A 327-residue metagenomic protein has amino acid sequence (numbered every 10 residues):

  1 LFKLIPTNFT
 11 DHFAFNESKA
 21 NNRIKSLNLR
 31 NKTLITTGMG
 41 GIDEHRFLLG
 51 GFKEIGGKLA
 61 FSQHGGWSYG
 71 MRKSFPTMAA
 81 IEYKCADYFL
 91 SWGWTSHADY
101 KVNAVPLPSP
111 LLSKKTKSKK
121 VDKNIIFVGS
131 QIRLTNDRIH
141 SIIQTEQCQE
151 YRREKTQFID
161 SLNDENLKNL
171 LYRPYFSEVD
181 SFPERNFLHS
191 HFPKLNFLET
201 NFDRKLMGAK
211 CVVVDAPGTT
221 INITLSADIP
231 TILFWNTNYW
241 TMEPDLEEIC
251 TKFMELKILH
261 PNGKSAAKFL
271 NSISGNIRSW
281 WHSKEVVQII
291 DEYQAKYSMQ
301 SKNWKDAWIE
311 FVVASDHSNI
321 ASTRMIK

Functional and structural regions predicted by a protein language model:
L1-P108, I221: Active-site and donor-binding regions of nucleotide-sugar-utilizing enzymes
N16-N21, E44-R46, I143-L162, W304-W308: Well-ordered, non-membrane alpha-helical segments in soluble/globular domains
L27, E82, R204-L206, C250: Structural alpha-helical scaffold elements that stabilize or flank donor/cofactor-binding regions in carbohydrate
D43-H45, Y69-M71, T95-K101, T135-N136 (+2 more regions): Short, charged/polar "capping" segments at the starts of alpha-helices and the immediately preceding loops
C85, Y100-P106, K120, H189-S190 (+2 more regions): Catalytic binding pocket for nucleotide-activated donors in carbohydrate/polymer assembly enzymes
A104-F187: Conserved catalytic-core segment of nucleotide-activated headgroup transferases in glycan assembly
K168-N222, S226-A227, T237-N238: Donor nucleotide-activated moiety binding/catalytic core segment of transferases that use nucleotide-activated donors
A295-K327: C-terminal alpha-helical cap of glycosyltransferases
